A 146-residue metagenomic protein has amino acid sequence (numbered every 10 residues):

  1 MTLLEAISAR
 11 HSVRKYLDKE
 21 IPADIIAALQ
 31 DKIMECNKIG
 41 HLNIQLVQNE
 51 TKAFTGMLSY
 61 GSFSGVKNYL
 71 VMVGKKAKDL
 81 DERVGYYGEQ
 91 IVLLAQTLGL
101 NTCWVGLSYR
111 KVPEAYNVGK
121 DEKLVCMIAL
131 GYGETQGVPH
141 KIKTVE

Functional and structural regions predicted by a protein language model:
M1-E146: Acidic, surface-exposed loops and disordered segments
